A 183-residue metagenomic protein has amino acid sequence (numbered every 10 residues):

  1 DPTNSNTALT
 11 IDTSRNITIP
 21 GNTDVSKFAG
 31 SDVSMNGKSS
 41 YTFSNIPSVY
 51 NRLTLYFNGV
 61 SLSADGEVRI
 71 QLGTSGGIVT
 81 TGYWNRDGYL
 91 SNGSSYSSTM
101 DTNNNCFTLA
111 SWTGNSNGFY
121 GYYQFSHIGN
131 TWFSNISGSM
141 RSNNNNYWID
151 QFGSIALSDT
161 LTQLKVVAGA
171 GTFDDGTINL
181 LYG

Functional and structural regions predicted by a protein language model:
N4-T7, D12-G183: Surface-exposed molecular-recognition determinants
